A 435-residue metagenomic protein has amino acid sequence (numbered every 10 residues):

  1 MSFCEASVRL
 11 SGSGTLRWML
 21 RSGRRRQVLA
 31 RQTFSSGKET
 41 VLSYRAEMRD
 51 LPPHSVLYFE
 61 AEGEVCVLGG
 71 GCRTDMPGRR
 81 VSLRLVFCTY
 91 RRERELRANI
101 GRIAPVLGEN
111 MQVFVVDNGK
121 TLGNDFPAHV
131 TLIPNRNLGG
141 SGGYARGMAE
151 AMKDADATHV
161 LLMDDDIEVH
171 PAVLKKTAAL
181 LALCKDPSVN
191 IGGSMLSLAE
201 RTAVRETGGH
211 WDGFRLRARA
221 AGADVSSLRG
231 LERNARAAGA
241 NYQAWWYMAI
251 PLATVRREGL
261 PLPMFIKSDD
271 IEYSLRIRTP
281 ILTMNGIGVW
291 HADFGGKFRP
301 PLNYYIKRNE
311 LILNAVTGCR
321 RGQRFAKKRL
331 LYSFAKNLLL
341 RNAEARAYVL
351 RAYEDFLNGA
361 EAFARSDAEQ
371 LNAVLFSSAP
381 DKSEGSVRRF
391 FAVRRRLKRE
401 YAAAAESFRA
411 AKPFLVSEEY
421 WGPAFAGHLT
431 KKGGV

Functional and structural regions predicted by a protein language model:
M1-A61, R308-V435: Terminal low-complexity segments of carbohydrate-biosynthetic enzymes
G69-M76, M284-P300: Active-site donor/metal-binding and catalytic loop motifs of nucleotide-sugar-dependent glycosylation enzymes
G101-N110: Short, acidic, metal-binding catalytic loop of nucleotide-sugar glycosyltransferases
A145-H159: Active-site nucleotide-sugar/metal-binding loop of Leloir-type enzymes
D156-E168: Short beta-strand-to-loop acidic/aromatic patch adjacent to the donor-nucleotide binding site
A172-R217: Conserved donor NDP-sugar-binding/catalytic core segment of glycosyltransferases
A221-M248: A recurrent flexible, glycine/aromatic-enriched loop bordering the glycosyltransferase active site that acts as
Q243-Y247, L252, R256-L275, I281-V289 (+1 more regions): Donor nucleotide-sugar recognition loop
